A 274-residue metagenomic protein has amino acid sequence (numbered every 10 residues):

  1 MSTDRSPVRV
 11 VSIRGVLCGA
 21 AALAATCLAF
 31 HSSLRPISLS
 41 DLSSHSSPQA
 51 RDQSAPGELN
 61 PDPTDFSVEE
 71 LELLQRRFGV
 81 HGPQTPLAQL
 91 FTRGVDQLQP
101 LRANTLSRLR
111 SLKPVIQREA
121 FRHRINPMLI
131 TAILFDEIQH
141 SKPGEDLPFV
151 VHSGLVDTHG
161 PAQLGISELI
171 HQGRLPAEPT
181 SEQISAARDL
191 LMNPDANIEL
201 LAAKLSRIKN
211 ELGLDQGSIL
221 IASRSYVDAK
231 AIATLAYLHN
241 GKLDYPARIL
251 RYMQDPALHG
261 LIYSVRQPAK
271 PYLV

Functional and structural regions predicted by a protein language model:
M1-V10, A20-A24: Secretory targeting signals
I13-L17: N-terminal export leaders
A22-L34: Hydrophobic alpha-helical membrane-insertion segments, chiefly the h-region of N-terminal signal peptides
L34-R93: Small-residue-centered hinge/linker elements
V68-V274: Catalytic glycan-binding domains that act on GlcNAc-containing polysaccharides
